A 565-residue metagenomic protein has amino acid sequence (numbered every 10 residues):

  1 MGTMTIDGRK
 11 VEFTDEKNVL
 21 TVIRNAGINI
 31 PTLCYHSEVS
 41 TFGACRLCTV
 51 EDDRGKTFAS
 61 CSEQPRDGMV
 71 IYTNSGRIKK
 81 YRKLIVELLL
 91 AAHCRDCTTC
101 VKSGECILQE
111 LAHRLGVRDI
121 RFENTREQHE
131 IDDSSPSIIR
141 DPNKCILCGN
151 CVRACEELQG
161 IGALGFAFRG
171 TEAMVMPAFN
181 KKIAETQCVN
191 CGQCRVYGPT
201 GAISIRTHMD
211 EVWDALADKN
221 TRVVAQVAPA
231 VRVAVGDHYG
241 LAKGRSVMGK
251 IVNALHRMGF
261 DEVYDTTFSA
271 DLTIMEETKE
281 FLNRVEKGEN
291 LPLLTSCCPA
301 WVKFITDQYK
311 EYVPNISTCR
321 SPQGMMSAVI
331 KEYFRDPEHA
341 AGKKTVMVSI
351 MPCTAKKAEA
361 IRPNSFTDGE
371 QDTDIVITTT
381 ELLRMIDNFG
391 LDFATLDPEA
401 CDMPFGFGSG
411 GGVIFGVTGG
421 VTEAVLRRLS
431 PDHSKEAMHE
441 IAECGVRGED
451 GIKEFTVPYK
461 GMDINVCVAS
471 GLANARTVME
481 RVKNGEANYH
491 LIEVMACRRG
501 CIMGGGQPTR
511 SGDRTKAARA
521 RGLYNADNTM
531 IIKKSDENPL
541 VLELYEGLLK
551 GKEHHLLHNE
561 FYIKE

Functional and structural regions predicted by a protein language model:
M1-M4: Short structural boundary motif marking the start of a folded domain
I6-R9, D52-R54: Short strand-turn-strand beta-turns centered on an Asx-Gly dipeptide
R9-D15: A short N-terminal beta-strand-loop micro-motif at the entrance of redox/enzyme domains
D15-G68, N74, I78, R206-E565: Iron-sulfur-associated redox domains of electron-transfer enzymes in respiratory and anaerobic energy metabolism
R46-N190, I203-A215, R222: Fe-S ferredoxin-like electron-transfer domains and their immediately adjacent linker/connector regions across
C155, G198, V247: Cysteine-centered loop/knuckle micro-motif
